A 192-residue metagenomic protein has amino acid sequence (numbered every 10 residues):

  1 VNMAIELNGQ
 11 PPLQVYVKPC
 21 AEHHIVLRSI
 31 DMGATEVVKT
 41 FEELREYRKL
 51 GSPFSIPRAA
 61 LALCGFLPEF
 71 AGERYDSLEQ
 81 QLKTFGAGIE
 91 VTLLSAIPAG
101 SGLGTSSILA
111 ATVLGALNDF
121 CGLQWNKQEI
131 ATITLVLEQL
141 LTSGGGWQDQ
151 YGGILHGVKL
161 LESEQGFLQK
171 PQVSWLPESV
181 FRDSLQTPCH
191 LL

Functional and structural regions predicted by a protein language model:
V1-L103, G115-K127, T132, H156-V158 (+4 more regions): ATP-binding N-lobe of GHMP and related small-molecule kinases
S106: Short, conserved phosphate/pyrophosphate- and ester-handling motifs at nucleotide-, phospho-/glycolipid
T134-L137, Y151: Short alpha-helical scaffolding segments that buttress acidic/His motifs in well-ordered protein cores
S143-G144: Membrane-interface helix caps and helix-loop-helix hairpins in membrane proteins
Q148-H156: Alpha-helical transmembrane segments that form the membrane-embedded catalytic/substrate-binding core of multi-pass
F181: Flexible, small-/acidic-enriched active-site or ligand-binding loops
